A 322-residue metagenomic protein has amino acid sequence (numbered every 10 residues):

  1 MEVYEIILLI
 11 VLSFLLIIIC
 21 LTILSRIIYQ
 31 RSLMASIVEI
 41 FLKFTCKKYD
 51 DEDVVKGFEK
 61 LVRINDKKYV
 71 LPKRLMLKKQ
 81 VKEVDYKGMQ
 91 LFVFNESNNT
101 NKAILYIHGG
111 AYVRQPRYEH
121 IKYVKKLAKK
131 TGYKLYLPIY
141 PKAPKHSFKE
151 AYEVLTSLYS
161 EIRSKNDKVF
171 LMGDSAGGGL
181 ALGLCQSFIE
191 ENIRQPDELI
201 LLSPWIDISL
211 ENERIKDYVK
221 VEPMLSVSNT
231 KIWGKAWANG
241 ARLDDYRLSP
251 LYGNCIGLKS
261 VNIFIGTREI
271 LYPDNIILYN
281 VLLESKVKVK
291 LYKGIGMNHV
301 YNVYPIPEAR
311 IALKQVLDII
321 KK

Functional and structural regions predicted by a protein language model:
E2-E96: A glycine/proline-hinged amphipathic helix-loop "lid/cap" segment that gates access to hydrophobic ligand pockets
L16, L24, I28, K82 (+2 more regions): Alpha/beta-hydrolase superfamily serine-hydrolase fold, recognizing
